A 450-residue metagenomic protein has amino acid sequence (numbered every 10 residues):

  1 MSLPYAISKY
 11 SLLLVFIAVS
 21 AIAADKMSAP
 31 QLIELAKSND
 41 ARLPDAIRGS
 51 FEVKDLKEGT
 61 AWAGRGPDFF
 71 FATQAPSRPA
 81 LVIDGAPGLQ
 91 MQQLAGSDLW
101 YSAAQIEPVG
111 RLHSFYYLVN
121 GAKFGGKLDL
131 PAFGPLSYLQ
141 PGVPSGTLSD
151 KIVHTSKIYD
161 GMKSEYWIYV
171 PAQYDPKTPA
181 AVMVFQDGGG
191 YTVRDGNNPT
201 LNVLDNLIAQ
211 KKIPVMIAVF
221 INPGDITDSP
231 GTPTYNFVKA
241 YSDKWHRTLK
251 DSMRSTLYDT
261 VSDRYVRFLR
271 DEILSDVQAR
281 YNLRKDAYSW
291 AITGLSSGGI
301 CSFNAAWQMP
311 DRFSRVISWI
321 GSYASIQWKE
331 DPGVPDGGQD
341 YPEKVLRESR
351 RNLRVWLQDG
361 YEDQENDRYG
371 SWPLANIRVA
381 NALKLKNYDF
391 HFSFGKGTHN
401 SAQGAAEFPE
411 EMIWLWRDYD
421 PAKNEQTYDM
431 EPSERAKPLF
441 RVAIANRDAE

Functional and structural regions predicted by a protein language model:
M1-L12: Bacterial N-terminal signal peptides that target proteins for export
V15-A23: Hydrophobic h-region of N-terminal signal peptides that target proteins for export in Gram-negative bacteria
A24-G88, L94-E450: Non-catalytic cap/lid and distal C-terminal segments of serine-dependent acyl enzymes
